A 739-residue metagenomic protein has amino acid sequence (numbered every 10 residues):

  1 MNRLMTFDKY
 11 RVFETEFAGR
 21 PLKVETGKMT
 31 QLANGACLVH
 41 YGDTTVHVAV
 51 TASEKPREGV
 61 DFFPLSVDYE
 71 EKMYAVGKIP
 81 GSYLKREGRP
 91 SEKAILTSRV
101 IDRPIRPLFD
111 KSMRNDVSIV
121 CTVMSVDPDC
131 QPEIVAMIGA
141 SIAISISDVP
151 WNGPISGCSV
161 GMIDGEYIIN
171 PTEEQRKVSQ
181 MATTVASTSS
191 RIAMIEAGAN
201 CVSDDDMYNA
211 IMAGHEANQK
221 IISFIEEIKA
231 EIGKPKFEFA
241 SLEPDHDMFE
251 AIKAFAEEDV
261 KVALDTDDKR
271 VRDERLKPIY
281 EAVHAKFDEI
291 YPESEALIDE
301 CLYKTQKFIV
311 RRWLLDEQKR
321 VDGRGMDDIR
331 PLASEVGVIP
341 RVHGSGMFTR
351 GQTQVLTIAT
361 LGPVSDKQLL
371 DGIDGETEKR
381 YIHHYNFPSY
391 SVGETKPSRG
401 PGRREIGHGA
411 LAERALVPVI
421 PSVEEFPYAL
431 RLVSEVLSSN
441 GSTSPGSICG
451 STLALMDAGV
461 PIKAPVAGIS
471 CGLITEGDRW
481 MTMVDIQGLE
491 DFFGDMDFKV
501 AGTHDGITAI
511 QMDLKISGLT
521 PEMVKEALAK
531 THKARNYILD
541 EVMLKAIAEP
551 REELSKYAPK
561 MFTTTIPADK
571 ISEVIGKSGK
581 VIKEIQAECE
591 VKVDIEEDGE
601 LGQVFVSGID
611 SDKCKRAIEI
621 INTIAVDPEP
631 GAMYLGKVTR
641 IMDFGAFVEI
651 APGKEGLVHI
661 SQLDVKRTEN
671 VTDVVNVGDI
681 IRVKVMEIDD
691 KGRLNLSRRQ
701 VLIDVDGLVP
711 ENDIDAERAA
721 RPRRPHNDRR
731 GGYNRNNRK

Functional and structural regions predicted by a protein language model:
N2-A240: Long, basic N-terminal domains or extensions that often function in RNA/ssDNA interaction or organelle/cellular
N2-S53, A240-G375, P559-E573, V581 (+1 more regions): Extended amphipathic alpha-helical scaffolds
A33-S118, V123-S125, C130, E196 (+4 more regions): Glycine-rich, flexible beta-strand/loop modules in the N-terminal catalytic cores of phosphate-handling
G35-C37, C130-D148, V336-A359, N440-V460 (+1 more regions): Conserved phosphate/anionic-ligand binding catalytic regions in large, soluble enzymes, centered on
K111-V117, N152-P154, I221-F239, R270-V271 (+6 more regions): Flexible, glycine/charged-enriched surface loops at secondary-structure junctions
C121, A193-G198, F239-E243, A254-L264 (+6 more regions): Short, hydrophobic beta-strand segments
D148-L264, L455-E552: Mobile "lid/hinge" segments at catalytic clefts and subdomain interfaces of large enzymes
Y557-P559, T563-K739: Single-stranded RNA-binding regions, centering on S1/OB-family and related RNA-binding modules
